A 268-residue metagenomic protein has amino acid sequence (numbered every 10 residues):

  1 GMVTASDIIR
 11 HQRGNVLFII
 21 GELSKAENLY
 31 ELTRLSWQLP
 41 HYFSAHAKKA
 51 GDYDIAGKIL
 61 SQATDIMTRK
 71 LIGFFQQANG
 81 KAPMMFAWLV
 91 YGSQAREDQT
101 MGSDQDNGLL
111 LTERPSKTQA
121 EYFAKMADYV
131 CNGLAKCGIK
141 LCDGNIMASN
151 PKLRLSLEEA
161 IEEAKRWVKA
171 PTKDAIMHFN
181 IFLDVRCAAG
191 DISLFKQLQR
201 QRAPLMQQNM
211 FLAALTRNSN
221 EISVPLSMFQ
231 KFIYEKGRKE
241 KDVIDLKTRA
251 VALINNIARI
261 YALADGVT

Functional and structural regions predicted by a protein language model:
G1-I72, N79: N-terminal regions immediately upstream of nucleotidyltransferase
Q38-S44, S61-K70, A78-M85, K117-F182 (+1 more regions): Conserved catalytic core of two-metal-ion nucleotidyltransferases
G73, A135, I139, R259-G266: Charged/polar positions within long, soluble alpha-helices
P83-R96, G102: … and, occasionally, acidic/histidine-rich disordered N-termini of signaling adaptors
M84-F86, Q199, A203-T268: Conserved nucleotidyltransferase catalytic core and NTase-mimicking acidic/glycine-rich helix/loop elements in nucleic
L89-Y91, G108-T112, C137, C142-G144: Generic beta-strand/beta-sheet core signal
R96-E121: Catalytic metal-binding acidic patch
L109, D128, N132, V251-N255 (+1 more regions): Feature representing long, continuous alpha-helical segments
